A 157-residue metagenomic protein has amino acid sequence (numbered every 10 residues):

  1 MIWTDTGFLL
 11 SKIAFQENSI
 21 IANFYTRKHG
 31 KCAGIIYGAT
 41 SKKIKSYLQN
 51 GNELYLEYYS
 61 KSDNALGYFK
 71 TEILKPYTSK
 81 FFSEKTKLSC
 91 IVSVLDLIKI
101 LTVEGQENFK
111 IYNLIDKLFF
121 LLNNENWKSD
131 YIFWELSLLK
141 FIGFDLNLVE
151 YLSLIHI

Functional and structural regions predicted by a protein language model:
M1-I20, Y25-I155: Non-catalytic alpha-helical scaffolds and adjoining flexible linkers that form interface surfaces for assembly
